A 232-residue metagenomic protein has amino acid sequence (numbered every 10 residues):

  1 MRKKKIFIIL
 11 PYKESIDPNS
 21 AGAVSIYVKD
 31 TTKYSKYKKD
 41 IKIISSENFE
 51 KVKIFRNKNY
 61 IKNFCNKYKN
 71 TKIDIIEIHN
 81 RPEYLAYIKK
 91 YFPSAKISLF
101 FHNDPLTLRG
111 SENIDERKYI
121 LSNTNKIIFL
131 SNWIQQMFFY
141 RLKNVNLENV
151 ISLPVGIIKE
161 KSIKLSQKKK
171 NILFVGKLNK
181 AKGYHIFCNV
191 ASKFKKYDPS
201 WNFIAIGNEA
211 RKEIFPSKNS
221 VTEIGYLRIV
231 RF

Functional and structural regions predicted by a protein language model:
K3, I8-K72, P82, E209: N-terminal strand-loop element at the rim of the active site of nucleotide-sugar-dependent glycosyltransferases
Y12-E14, V175-K180, F194, E209 (+1 more regions): Short donor-sugar binding/catalytic loops of nucleotide-sugar-dependent glycosyltransferases, especially enzymes
I78-Y84, F101: Short His-centered aromatic/hydrophobic patch
A95-E112: A short, histidine- and acid-enriched strand-loop-helix "catalytic/donor-clamping" loop that lines the nucleotide-sugar
P105, I134, S152-S162, A210: Short beta-strand->alpha-helix junction loop in the catalytic core of nucleotide-activated group-transfer enzymes
K118, S122-N149, I157-K159: A short, active-site helix/loop in glycosyltransferases that binds the activated sugar's phosphate group
I128, K164-K182, C188-K195, F203-I204: Conserved donor-binding/catalytic core segment of Leloir-type glycosyltransferases
K212-V230: Nucleotide-activated donor-binding/catalytic signature segment of Leloir-type glycosyltransferases, i.e., the conserved
